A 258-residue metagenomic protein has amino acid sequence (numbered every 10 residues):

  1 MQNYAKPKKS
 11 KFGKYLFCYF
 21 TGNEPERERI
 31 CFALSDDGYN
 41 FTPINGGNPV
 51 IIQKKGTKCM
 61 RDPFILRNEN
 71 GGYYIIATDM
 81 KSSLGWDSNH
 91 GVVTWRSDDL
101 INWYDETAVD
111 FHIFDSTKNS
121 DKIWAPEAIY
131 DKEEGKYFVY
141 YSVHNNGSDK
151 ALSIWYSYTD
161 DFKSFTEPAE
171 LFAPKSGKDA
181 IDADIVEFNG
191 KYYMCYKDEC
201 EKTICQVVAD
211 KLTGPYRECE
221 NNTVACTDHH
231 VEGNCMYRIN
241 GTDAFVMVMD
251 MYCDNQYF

Functional and structural regions predicted by a protein language model:
M1-F258: Carbohydrate-active catalytic/glycan-binding domains of CAZyme proteins, especially the secreted or lumenal ectodomains
